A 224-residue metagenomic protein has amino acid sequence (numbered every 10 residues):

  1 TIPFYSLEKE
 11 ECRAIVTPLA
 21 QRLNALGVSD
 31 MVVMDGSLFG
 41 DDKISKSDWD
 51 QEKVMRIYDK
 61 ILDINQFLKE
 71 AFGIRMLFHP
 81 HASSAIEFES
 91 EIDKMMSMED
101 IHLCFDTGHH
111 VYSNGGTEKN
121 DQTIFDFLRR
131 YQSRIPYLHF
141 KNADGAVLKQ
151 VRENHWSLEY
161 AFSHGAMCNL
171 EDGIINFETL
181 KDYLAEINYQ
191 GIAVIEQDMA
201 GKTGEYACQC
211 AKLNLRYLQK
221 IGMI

Functional and structural regions predicted by a protein language model:
T1-P3, L38-K43, N154-E159: N-terminal small/glycine-rich loop or linker at the start of catalytic domains across soluble metabolic enzymes
T1-P3, V33-F39, N142, E196-M199: Short loop/turn segments at strand-loop or loop-helix junctions that form parts of catalytic or ligand-binding pockets
F4, S45-W49, F162-G165, M199: Short amphipathic alpha-helical segments at helix-loop
Y5-F105, Y112: Active-site acidic/histidine proton-transfer and metal-coordination neighborhood in alpha/beta enzyme cores
E10-R13, Q21, G27, L62 (+3 more regions): Histidine-acidic metal/acid-base catalytic patches
